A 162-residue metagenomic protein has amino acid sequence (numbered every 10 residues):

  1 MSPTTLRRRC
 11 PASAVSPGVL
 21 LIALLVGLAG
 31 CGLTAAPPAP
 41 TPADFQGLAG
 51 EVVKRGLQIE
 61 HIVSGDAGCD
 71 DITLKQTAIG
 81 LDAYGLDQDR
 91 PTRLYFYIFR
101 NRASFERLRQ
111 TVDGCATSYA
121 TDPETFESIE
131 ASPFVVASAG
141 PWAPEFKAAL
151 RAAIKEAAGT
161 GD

Functional and structural regions predicted by a protein language model:
P3-V19: Bacterial N-terminal signal peptides that target proteins for export
A23-L25: Sec-dependent N-terminal signal peptides of Gram-positive bacterial secreted proteins and lipoproteins
G27-G30: C-terminal motif of bacterial Sec signal peptides marking the signal peptidase cleavage site
G32-T34: Bacterial signal peptide processing site
P37-A39, R93-I98, F134-P141: Second-shell loop/turn segments in exported
P38-L48: Immediate post-signal-peptide N-terminus of mature secreted/exported proteins
Q46-T121: Short, solvent-exposed recognition patches
A116-D162: A short, solvent-exposed beta-edge/loop patch
